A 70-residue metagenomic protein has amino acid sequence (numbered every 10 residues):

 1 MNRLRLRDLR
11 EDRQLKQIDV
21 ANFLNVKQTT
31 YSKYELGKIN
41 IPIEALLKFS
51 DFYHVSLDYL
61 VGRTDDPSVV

Functional and structural regions predicted by a protein language model:
M1-D12: A short, Lys/Arg-rich alpha-helix, primarily the initiator
R7, S32-K33, V61: Key DNA-contacting residues within the recognition helix of helix-turn-helix
E11, N22, D51: Alpha-helical residues within the helix-turn-helix
D12, V61-V70: Short, charged recognition helix plus adjacent turn of helix-turn-helix-like nucleic-acid-binding domains
L15-K33: Short alpha-helical DNA-recognition segment
N25, E44-Y59: DNA major-groove recognition helix of helix-turn-helix/homeodomain DNA-binding modules
K38-K48, P67-V69: Short, basic-rich loop-to-helix N-cap that marks the start of a DNA-contacting helix
